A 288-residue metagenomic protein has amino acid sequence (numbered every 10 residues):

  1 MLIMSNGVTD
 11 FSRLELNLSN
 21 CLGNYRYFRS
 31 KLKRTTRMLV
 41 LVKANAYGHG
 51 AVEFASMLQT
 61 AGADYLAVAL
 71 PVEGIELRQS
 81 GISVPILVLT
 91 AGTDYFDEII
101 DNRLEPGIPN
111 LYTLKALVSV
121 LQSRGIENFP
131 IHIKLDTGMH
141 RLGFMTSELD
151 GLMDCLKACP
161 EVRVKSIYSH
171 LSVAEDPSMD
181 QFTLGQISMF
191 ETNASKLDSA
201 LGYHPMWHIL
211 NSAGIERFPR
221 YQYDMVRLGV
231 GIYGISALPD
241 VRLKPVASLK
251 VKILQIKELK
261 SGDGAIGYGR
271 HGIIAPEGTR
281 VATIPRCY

Functional and structural regions predicted by a protein language model:
M1-I3: Short, Lys/Arg-enriched N-terminal segments with co-localized hydrophobic residues within the first ~10-30 amino acids
S5-V8, S12-L22, T36-M206, Q222: Active-site-proximal beta-alpha core segment in soluble small-molecule metabolic enzymes
N24-Y27: Conserved N-terminal alpha-helix of the aminotransferase class I/II PLP-enzyme fold
K31: Conserved PLP-enzyme active-site core in the AAT-like
D180-R280: Anionic-ligand-binding alpha/beta catalytic cores of soluble enzymes and soluble regulatory domains that recognize
I284-Y288: A structural micro-motif recognizing beta-strand termini and the immediately following turn/loop segments
